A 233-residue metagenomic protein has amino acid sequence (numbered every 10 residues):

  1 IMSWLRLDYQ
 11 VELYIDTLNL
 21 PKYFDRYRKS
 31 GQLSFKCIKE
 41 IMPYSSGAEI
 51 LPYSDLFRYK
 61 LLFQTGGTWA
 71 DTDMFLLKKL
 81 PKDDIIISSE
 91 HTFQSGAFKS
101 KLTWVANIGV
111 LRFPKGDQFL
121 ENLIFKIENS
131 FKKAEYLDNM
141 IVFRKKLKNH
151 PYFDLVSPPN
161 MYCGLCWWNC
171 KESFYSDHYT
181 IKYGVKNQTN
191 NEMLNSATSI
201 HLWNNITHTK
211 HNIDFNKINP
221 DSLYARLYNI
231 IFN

Functional and structural regions predicted by a protein language model:
I1-D55, A70-N233: Glycosyltransferase-associated regions of secretory-pathway enzymes, highlighting luminal stem/catalytic domains
D55-G66: Small-residue hinge/turn detector
